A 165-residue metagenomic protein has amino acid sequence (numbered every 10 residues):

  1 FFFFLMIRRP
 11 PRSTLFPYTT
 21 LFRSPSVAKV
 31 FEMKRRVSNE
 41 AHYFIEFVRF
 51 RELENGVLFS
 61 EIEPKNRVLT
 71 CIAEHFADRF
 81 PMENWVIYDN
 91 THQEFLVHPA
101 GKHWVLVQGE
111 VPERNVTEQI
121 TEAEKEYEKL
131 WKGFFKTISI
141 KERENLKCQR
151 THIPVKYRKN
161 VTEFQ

Functional and structural regions predicted by a protein language model:
F1-T20: Single conserved hydrophobic/aromatic residue that forms the stacking wall/gate of nucleotide- or nucleobase-binding
R23-L106: Internal, well-folded beta-alpha domain core
N84, F95-L96, V116-Q165: Long, compositionally biased intrinsically disordered terminal regions
K102-V116: Acidic, Ser/Thr-rich peripheral helices and adjacent loops at domain boundaries
